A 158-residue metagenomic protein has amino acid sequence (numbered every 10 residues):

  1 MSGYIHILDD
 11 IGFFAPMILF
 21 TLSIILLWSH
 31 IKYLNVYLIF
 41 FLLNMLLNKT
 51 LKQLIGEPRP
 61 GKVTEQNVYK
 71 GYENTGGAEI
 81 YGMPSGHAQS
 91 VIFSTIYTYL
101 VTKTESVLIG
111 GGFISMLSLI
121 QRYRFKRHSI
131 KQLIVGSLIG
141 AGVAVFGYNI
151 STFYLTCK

Functional and structural regions predicted by a protein language model:
M1-L26, K32, V36, F40 (+3 more regions): N-terminal transmembrane-helix/juxtamembrane module of multi-pass inner/ER membrane proteins
L26, H30-I31, E65-K158: Membrane-embedded catalytic cores of phosphoryl/pyrophosphoryl-handling enzymes
F41-K52, I114-R122: Alpha-helical transmembrane segments of multi-pass membrane proteins
